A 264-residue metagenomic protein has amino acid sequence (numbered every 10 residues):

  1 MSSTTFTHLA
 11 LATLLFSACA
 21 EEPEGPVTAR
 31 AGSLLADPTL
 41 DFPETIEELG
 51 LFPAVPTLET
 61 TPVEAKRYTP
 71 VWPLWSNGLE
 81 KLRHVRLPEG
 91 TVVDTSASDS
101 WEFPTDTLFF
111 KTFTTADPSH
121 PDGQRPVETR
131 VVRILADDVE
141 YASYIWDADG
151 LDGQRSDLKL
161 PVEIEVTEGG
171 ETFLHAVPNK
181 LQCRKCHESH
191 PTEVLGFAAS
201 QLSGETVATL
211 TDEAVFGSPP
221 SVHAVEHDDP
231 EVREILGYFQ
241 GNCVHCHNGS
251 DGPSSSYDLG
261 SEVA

Functional and structural regions predicted by a protein language model:
M1-L9: Bacterial N-terminal signal peptides that target proteins for export
F6-T7, P73, D94, E171-L174: Generic detector of short alpha-helix boundary/capping microenvironments and adjacent low-complexity segments
F16-A18: C-terminal motif of bacterial Sec signal peptides marking the signal peptidase cleavage site
A20-A29, S100, P118-A264: Sequence context surrounding c-type heme c attachment/ligation sites in exported
V27-A97, F103-T105, F110-D117, R125-V166: Conserved small-residue
